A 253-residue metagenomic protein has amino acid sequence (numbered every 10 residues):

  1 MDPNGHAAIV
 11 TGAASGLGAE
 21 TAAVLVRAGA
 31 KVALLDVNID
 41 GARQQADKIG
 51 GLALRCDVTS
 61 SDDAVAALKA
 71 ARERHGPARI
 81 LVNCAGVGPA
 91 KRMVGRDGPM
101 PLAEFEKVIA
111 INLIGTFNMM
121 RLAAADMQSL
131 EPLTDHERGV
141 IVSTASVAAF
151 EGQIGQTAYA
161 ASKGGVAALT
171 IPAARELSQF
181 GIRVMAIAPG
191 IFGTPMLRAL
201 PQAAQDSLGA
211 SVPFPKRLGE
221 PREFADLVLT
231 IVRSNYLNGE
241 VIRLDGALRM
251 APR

Functional and structural regions predicted by a protein language model:
D2-V32: Canonical Rossmann dinucleotide-binding motif of NAD(H)/NADP(H)-dependent dehydrogenases/reductases, specifically
V87, G98-N118, V142, V166: Catalytic Tyr-X3-Lys loop
G88-E106, A125, S129-D135, G155-A158 (+1 more regions): Conserved mid-core segment of classical short-chain dehydrogenase/reductases
M120, S162, T170: Active-site helix of classical SDR
A125, A174-E176: Alpha-helical segment proximal to the catalytic Tyr-Lys
S146: Residue(s) in the substrate-gating loop at a strand-loop-helix junction that position the organic substrate next
S178-R183, L237-E240: Short, small/polar-rich loop/turn modules that mediate ligand/substrate recognition or access, typified
E220-L244, R249: C-terminal substrate-recognition "lid" of short-chain dehydrogenase/reductases
